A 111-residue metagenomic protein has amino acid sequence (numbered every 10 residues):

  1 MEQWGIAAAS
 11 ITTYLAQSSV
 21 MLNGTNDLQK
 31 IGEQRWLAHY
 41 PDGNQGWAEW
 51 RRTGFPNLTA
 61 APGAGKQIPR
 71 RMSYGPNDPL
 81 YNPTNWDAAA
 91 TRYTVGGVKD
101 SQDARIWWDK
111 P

Functional and structural regions predicted by a protein language model:
M1-P111: Acidic/polar-rich alpha-helix caps and helix-coil junctions
